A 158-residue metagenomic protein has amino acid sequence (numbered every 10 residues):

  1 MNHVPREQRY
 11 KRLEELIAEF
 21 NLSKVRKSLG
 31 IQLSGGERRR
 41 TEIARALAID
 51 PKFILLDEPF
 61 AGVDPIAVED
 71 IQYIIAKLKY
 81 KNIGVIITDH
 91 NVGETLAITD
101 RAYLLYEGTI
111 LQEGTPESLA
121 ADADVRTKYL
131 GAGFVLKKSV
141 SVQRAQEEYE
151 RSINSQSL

Functional and structural regions predicted by a protein language model:
M1-Q8, E19, A132-G133: ABC-type ATPase nucleotide-binding domains, specifically the catalytic core motifs of the NBD
E7-V25, A76: Conserved ABC ATPase "signature" region
L29-L33, E37: Conserved ABC ATPase signature
I43: Hydrophobic anchor residue at the start of the ABC signature
D50: Conserved catalytic motifs of ABC-family nucleotide-binding domains
I54-E58: Catalytic Walker B motif of ABC-type/P-loop ATPase nucleotide-binding domains
